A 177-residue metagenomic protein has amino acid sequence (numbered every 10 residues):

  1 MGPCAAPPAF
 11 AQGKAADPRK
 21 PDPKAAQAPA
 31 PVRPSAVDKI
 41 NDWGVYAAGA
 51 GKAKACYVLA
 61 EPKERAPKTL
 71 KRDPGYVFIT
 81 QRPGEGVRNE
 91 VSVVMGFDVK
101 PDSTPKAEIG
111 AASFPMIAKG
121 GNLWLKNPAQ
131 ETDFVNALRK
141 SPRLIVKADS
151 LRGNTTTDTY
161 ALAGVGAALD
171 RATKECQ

Functional and structural regions predicted by a protein language model:
M1-Q12: Sec-dependent N-terminal signal peptides
F10-Q177: A generic "folded-domain core" signal
